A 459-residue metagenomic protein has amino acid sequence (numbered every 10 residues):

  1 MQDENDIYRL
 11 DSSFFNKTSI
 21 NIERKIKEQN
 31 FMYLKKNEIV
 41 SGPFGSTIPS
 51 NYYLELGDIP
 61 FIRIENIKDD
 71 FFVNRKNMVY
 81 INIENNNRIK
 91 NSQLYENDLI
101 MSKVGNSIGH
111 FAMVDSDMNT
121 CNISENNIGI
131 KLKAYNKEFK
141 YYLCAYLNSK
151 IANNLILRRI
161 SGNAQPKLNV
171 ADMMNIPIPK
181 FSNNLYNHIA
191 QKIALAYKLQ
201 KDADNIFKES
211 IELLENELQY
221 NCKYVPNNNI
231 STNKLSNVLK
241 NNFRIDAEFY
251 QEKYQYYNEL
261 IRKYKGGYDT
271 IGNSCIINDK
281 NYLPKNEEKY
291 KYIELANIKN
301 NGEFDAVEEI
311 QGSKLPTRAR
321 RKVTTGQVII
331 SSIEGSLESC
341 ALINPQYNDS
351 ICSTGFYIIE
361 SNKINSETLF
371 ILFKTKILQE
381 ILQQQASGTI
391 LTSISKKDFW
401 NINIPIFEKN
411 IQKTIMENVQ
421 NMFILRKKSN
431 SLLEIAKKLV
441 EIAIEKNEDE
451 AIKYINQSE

Functional and structural regions predicted by a protein language model:
M1-P49, S182-P284, K409-E459: Non-catalytic DNA-recognition/assembly elements of restriction-modification systems
M32-S50, I67-E96, D269-N281, A296-T325: Sequence-specific dsDNA recognition surfaces
T47-L56, K76-N77, R158-I160, V225-N229 (+3 more regions): Short coil/turn segments at secondary-structure boundaries
N51-I59, F71-Y80, S92-L94, A112-E125 (+4 more regions): Short, surface-exposed loop/turn microsegments at beta-strand edges and helix-strand junctions
R63, K90, I100-Y146, I329-F373: A short beta-sheet element
I67, N148-A152, T375: Glycine-rich, acidic and aromatic/proline-enriched surface loops and short helix-turn segments that act as binding
R88-I89, N163, T317-R318, Q346 (+1 more regions): A structural connector/turn signal
T120-I128, S161-N184, S336, S350-Y357 (+1 more regions): A short glycine-rich beta-alpha junction/loop motif
